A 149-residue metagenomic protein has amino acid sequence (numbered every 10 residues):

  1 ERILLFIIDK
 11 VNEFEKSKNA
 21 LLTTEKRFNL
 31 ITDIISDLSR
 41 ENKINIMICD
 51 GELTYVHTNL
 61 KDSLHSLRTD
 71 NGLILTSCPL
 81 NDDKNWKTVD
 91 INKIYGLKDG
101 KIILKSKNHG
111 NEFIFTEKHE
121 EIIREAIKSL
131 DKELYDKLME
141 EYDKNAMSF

Functional and structural regions predicted by a protein language model:
E1-F149: N-terminal segments that mediate ammonia production and transfer in glutamine-dependent amidotransferase systems
